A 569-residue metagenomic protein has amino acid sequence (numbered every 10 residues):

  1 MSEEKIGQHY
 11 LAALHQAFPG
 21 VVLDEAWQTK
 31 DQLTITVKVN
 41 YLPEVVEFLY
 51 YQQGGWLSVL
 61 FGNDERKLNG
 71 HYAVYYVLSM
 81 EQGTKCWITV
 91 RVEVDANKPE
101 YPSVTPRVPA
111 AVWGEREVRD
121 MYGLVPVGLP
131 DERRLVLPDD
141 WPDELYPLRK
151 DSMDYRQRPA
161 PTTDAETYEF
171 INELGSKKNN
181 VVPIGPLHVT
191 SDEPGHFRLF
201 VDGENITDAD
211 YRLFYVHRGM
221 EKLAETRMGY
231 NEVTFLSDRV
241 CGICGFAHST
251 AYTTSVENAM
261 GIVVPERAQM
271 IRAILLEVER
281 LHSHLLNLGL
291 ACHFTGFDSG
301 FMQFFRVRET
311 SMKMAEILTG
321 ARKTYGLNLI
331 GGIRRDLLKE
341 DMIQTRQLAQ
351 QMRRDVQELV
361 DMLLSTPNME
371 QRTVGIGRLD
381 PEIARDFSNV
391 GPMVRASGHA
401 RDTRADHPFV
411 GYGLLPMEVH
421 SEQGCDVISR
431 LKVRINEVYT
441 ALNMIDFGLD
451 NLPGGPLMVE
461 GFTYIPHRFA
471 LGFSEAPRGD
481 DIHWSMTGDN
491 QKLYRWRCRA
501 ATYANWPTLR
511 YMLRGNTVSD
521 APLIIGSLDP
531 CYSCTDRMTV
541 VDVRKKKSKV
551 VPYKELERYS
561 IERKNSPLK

Functional and structural regions predicted by a protein language model:
M1-N205, S283, S365, M369-Q371 (+4 more regions): Terminal low-complexity/charged segments
L42, L135-E144, D151-K569: Metal/cofactor-centered catalytic core regions of large enzymes
